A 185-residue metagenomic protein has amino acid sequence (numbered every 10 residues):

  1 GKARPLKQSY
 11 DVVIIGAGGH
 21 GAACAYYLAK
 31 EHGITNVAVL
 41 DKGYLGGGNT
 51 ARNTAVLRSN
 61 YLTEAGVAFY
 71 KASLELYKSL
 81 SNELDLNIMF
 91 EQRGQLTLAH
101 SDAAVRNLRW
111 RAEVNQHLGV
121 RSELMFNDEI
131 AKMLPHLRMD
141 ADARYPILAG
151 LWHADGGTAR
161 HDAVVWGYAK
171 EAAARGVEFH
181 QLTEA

Functional and structural regions predicted by a protein language model:
G1-V12, Y27-T35: Extreme N-terminal leader/targeting segments of oxidoreductases
A17-A22, K42: Glycine-rich Rossmann-fold phosphate-binding loop(s) that bind the pyrophosphate of adenine dinucleotide cofactors
A23, F69-A72, A163, G167: Short amphipathic alpha-helical face segments that pack within enzyme cores and frequently flank/anchor catalytic
A29-A51: Glycine-rich FAD pyrophosphate-binding loop
G43-L45, I130, Y168: Short beta-to-alpha linker loops that shape the active-site pocket of alpha/beta-hydrolase fold enzymes
G46, L134-A143: FAD-binding beta-loop-beta segment adjacent to the flavin cofactor pocket
T54-H136: Dinucleotide-binding Rossmann-like beta1-alpha1 core, especially the glycine-rich loop that anchors the ADP
G150-A185: Helical element adjacent to the flavin cofactor pocket in flavoenzyme catalytic cores
